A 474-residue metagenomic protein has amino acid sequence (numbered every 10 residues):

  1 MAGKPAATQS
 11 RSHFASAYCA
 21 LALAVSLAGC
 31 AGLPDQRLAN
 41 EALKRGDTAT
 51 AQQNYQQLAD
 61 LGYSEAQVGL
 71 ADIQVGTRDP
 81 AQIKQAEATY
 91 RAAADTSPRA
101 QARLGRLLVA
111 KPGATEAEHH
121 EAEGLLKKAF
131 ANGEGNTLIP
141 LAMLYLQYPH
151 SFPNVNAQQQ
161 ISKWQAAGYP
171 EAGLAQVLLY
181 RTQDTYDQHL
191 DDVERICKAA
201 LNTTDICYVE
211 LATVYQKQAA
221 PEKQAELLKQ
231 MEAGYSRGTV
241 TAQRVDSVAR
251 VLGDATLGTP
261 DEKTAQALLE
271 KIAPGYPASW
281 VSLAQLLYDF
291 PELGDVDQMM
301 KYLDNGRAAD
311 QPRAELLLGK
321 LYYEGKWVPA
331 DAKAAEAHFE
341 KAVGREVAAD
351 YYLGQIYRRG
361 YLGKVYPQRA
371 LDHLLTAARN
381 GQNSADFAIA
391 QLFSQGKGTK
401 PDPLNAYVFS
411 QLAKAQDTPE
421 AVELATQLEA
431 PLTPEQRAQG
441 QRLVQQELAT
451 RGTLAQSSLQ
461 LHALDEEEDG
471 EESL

Functional and structural regions predicted by a protein language model:
Y18-A28: Bacterial N-terminal signal peptides
A31-L33: Bacterial signal peptide processing site
R37-A88, R99, N136, P140: Post-signal-peptide N-terminal segment of Sec-exported extracytoplasmic proteins
G46-T50, R78-T89, A114-L125, P149-Q159 (+7 more regions): Structural signature of tandem alpha-helical TPR/SEL1-like repeats, specifically the intra-repeat loop/turn
L61-Y63, T77, T96-P98, K111-P112 (+18 more regions): Short helix-capping/linker turns of helical repeat alpha-solenoids
G69-G76, G105-K111, L141-Q147, L178-T182 (+7 more regions): Hydrophobic face of amphipathic alpha-helices that form TPR/SEL1-like repeat modules and related alpha-solenoid
K320, E324, E340, G344-Q382: Alpha-helical adaptor scaffolds
P419-L474: Terminal, low-structured helical/coil segments at or just beyond the last alpha-helical repeat
